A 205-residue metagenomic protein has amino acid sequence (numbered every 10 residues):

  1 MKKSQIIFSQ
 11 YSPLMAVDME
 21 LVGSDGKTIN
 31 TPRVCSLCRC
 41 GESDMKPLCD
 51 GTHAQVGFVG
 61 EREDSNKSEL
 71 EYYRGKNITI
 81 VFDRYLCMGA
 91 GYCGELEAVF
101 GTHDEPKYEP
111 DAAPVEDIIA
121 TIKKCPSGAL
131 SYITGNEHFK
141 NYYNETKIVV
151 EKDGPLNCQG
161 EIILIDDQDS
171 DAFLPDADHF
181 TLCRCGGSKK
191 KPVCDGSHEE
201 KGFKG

Functional and structural regions predicted by a protein language model:
M1-M45, D50-V56, E61, K76-L96 (+1 more regions): Ordered, small/hydrophobic-rich secondary-structure cores
Q5-Y11, V17-D18, K67-G94, A112-N136 (+1 more regions): Short Fe-S-cluster ligation motifs
L14-A16, C35-C38, P47-C49, L130 (+3 more regions): Short, structured motif recognition centered on aromatic/hydrophobic residues
G26-R39, E69-G89, G101-A120, E137-N141 (+1 more regions): Ferredoxin-like iron-sulfur electron-transfer modules
R39-S43, R184-S188, S197: A short acidic Gly-Thr/Ser loop motif
K46-G57, M88-P106, I122-N136, K191-K201: Iron-sulfur cluster-binding cysteine motifs and their immediate structural context in ferredoxin-like electron-transfer
H53-L70, H103-V115, H138-E145, H198-G205: Short cysteine/histidine-rich metal-coordination sites, predominantly Zn2+-binding motifs
D166-D169, F173, S188-K189: Extended charged
